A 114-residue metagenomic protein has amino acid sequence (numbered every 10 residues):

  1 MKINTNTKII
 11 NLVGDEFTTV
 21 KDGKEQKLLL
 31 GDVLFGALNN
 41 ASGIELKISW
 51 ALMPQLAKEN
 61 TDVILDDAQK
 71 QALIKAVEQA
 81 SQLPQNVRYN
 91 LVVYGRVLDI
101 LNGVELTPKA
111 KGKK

Functional and structural regions predicted by a protein language model:
M1-K114: Positively charged, low-complexity terminal tracts and the immediately adjacent first secondary-structure elements
